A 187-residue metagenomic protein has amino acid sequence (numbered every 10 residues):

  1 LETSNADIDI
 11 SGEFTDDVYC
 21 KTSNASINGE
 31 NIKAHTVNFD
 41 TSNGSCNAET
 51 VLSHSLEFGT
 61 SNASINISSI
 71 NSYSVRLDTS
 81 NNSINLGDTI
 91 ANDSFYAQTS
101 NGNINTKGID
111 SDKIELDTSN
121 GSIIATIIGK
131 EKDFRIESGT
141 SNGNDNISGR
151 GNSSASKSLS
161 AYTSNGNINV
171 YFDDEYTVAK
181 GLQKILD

Functional and structural regions predicted by a protein language model:
L1-E2: Low-complexity/repetitive intrinsically disordered segments
A6: A residue-level signal for conserved active-site and pocket-lining positions in enzyme catalytic cores
S11-E13, D17-Y19, I27-N38, C46-G59 (+1 more regions): Short, surface-exposed interaction patches in beta-rich subdomains that mediate adhesion/assembly near membranes
